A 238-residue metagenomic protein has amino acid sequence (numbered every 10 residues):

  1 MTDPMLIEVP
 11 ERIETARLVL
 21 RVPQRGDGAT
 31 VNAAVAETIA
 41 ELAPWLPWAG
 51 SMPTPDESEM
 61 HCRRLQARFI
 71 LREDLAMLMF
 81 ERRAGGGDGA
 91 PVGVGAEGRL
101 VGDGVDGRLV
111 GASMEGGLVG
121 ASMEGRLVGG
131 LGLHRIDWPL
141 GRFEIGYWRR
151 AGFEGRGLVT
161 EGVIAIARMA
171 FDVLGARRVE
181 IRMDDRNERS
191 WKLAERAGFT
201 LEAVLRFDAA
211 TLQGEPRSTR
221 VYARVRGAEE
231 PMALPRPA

Functional and structural regions predicted by a protein language model:
M1-T30, A34-P44, A76-G107, G111-A112 (+2 more regions): Acyl-donor (CoA/ACP) binding surface of acyl/acetyltransferases
A36-I39, G50, Q66: Residue-level detector of secondary-structure transition/capping positions
A43-R63: Conserved GNAT-fold acetyl-CoA-binding loop/helix
R64-A67, A209-A210: Short, P/G- and charge-enriched loop/turn segments at secondary-structure junctions
R68-R72: Soluble sensory domains of the PAS superfamily and closely related sensory modules
